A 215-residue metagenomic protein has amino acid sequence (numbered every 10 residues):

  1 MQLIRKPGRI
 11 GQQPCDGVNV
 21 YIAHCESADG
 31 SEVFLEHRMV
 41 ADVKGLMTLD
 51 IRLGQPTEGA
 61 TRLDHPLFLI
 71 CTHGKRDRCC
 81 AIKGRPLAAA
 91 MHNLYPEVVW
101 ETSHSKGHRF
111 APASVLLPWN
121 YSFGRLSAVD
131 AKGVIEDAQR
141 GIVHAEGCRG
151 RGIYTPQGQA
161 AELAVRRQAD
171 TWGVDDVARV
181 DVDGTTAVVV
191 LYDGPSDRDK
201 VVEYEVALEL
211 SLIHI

Functional and structural regions predicted by a protein language model:
M1-L63, R109-S122, L126-A128, L210: Cofactor- and metal-binding active-site motifs of prokaryotic enzymes that mediate redox/radical or nucleophilic
Q2-I4, P96-V99: Short amphipathic alpha-helical surface micro-motifs
P66-L67, H73-A90, V98-E209: Internal, well-folded beta-alpha domain core
I213-I215: Conserved small/polar residues in nucleotide/adenosyl-binding loops
